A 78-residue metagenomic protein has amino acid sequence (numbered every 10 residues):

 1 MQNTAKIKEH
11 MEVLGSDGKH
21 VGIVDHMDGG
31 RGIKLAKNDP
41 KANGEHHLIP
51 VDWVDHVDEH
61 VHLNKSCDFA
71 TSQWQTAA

Functional and structural regions predicted by a protein language model:
M1-A78: Peripheral interaction segments used for macromolecular assembly
